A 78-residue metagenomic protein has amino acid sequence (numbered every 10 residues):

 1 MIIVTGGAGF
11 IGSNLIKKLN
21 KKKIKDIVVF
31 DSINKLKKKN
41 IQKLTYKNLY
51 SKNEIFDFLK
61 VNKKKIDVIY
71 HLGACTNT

Functional and structural regions predicted by a protein language model:
M1-T78: N-terminal Rossmann-like NAD(P)+-binding domain of SDR-like oxidoreductases, especially those catalyzing
